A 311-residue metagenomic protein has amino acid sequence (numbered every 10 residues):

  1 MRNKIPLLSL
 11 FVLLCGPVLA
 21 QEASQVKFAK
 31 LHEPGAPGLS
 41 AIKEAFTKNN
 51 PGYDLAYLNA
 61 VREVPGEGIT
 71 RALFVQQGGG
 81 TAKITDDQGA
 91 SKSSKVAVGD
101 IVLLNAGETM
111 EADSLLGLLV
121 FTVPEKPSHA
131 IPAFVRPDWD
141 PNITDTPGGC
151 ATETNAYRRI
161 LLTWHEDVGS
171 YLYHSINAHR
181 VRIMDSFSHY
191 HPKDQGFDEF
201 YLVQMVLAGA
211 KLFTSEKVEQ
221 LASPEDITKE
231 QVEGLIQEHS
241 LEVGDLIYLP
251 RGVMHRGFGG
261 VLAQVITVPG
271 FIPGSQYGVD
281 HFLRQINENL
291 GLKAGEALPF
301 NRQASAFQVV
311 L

Functional and structural regions predicted by a protein language model:
M1-L7: Bacterial N-terminal signal peptides that target proteins for export
L8-P17: Bacterial N-terminal signal peptides
A20-L55, K126-H191, K293-L311: A short, N-terminal "cap"/entry segment at the start of jelly-roll beta-barrel domains of the cupin/DSBH fold
E67-K83, K193-T228, V268: Short, conserved beta-strand element in jelly-roll/cupin
Q76-Q77, D87-S91, K95-N142: Hydrophobic, ordered structural segments
K95-S114, E238-V268: Conserved metal-binding segment of the jelly-roll/cupin
S114-R136, Y201, G260-H281: A short hydrophobic beta-strand segment most commonly corresponding to one strand of the jelly-roll/cupin
T267-V309: Non-heme Fe(II)/2-oxoglutarate
